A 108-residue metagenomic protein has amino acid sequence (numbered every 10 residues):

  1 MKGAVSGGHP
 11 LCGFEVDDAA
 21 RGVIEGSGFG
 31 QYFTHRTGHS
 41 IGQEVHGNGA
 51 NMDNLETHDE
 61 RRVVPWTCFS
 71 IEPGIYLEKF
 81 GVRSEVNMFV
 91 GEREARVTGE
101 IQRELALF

Functional and structural regions predicted by a protein language model:
M1-F108: Active-site neighborhoods and metal-handling regions in enzymes and metal-associated proteins
